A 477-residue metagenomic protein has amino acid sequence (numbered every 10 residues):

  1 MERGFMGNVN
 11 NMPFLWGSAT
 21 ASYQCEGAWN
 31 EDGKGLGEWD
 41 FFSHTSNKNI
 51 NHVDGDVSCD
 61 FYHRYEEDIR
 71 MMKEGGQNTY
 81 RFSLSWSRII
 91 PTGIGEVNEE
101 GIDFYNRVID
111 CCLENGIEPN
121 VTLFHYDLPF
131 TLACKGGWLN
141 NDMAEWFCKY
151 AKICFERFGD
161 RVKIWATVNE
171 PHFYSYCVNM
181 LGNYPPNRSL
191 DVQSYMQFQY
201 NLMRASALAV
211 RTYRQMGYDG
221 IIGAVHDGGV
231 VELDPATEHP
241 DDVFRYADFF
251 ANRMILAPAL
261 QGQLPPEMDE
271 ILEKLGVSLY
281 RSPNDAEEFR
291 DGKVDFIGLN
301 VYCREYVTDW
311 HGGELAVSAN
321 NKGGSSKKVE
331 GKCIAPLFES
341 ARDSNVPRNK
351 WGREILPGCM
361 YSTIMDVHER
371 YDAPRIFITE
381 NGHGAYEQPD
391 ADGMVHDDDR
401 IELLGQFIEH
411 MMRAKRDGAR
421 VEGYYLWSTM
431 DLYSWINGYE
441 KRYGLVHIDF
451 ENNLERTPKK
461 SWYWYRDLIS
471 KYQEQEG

Functional and structural regions predicted by a protein language model:
E2-N49, K73, T92-I94, I102-G477: Active-site region of glycoside hydrolase catalytic domains
P13-L15, Y62, T79: A common structural microfeature
I50-R64: Active-site mouth loops of central-metabolism enzymes
R64-S85, G292-I297, R370: Catalytic domains of carbohydrate-active enzymes, especially glycoside hydrolases
L84-V97: Glycine-rich, proline-tolerant flexible connector loops at the mouths of alpha/beta enzymes
